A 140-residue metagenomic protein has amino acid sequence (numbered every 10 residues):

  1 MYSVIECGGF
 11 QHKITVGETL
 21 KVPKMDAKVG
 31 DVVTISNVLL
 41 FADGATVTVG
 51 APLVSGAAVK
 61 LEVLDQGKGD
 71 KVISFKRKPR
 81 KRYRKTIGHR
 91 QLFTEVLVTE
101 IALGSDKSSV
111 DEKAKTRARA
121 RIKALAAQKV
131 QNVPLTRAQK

Functional and structural regions predicted by a protein language model:
Y2-A138: Structured, basic alpha/beta domains of bacterial-type, RNA-associated proteins
